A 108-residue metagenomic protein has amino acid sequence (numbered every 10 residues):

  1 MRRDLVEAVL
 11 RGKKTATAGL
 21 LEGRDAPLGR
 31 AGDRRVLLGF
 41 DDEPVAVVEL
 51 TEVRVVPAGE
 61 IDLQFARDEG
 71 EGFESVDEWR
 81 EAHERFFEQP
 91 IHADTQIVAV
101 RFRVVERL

Functional and structural regions predicted by a protein language model:
M1, L5, A46-E49, W79: Amphipathic alpha-helical interface surfaces
M1-G23: Compositionally biased, charged N-terminal/linker segments
A26-L38: Short coil-to-beta transition motif at edge beta-strands of beta-rich domains
A31-D33, P44-A46, V98: A generic structural signal for short beta-strands and their flanking turns/coil linkers
L37-E49: Short coil-to-beta-strand transition motifs
T51-I61, R107: Short, conserved beta-turn/loop elements at beta-strand boundaries and strand-helix junctions
L63-L108: Contiguous surface segments at macromolecular interaction interfaces
